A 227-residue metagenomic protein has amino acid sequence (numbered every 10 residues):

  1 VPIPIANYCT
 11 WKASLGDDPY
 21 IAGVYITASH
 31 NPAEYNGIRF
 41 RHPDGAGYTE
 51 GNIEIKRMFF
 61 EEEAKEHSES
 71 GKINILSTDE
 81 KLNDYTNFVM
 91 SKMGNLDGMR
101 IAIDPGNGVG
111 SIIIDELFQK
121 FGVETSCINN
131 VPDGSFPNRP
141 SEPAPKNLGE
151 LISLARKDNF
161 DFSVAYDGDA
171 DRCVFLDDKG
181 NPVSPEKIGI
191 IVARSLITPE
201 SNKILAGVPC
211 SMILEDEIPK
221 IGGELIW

Functional and structural regions predicted by a protein language model:
V1, Y25-I26, I103, C127-N129 (+4 more regions): General beta-strand structural signal in soluble alpha/beta enzymes
V1-P43, E215, K220: Ferredoxin-reductase
P2-P4, N31-A33, G47-Y48, I55 (+4 more regions): Short gly/pro/ser/thr-enriched loop/turn and capping motifs at secondary-structure boundaries
I3, R57-N87, S91, K179-W227: Proline/glycine-rich low-complexity loops and linkers
D17, N36-D158: Gly/Ser/Thr-enriched, mixed-charge loops and adjacent short helices that form phosphate/oxyanion-binding elements
Y20-A33, A155-D177, P182, L225-W227: Glycine-rich phosphate-binding loop
E34-P43, I113-D115, D171-G189, L214-E215: Short Gly/Thr/Asp-enriched flexible loops that form oxyanion-binding sites at enzyme active sites
